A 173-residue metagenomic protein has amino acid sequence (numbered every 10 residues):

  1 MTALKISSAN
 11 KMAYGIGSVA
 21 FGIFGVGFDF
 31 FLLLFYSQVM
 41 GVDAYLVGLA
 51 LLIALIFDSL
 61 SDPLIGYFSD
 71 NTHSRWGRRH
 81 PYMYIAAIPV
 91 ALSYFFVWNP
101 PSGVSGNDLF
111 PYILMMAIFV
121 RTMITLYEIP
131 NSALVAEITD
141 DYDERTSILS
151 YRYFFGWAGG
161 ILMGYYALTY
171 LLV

Functional and structural regions predicted by a protein language model:
M1-V173: Membrane-embedded alpha-helical bundles of multi-pass transporters/translocases, especially carrier/permease families
